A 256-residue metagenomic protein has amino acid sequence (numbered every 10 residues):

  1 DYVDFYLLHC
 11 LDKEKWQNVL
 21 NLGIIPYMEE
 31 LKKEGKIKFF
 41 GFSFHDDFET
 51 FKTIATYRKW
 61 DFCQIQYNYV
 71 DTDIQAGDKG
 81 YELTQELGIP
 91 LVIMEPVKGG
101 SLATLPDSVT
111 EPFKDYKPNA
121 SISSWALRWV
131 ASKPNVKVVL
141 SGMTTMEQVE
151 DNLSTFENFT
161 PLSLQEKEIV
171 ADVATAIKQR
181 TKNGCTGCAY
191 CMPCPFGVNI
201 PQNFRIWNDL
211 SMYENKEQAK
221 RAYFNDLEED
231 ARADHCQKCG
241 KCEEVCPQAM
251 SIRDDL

Functional and structural regions predicted by a protein language model:
D1-V97, T104-E111, K117-P118, S132: Glycine/proline-rich, positively charged, aromatic-decorated active-site loop/lid region on the catalytic face
Y57, D78-L256: Structured C-terminal cap/extension of enzyme domains
